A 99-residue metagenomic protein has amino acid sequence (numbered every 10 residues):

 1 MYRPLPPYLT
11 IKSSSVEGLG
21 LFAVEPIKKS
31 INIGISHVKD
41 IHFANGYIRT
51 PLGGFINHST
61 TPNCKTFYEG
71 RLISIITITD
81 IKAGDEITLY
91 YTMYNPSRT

Functional and structural regions predicted by a protein language model:
M1-T99: Conserved catalytic SET/PR domain of SAM-dependent protein methyltransferases, capturing the structural core that binds
